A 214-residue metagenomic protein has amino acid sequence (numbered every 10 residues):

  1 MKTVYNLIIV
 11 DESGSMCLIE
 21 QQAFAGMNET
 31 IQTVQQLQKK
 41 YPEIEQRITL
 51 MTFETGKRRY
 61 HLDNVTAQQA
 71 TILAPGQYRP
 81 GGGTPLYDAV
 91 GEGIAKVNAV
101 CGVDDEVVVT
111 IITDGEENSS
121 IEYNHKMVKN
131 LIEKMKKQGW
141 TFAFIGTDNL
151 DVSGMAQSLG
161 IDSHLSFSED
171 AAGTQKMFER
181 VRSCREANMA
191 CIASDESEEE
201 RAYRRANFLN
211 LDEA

Functional and structural regions predicted by a protein language model:
M1-A214: Acidic, low-complexity intrinsically disordered regions
